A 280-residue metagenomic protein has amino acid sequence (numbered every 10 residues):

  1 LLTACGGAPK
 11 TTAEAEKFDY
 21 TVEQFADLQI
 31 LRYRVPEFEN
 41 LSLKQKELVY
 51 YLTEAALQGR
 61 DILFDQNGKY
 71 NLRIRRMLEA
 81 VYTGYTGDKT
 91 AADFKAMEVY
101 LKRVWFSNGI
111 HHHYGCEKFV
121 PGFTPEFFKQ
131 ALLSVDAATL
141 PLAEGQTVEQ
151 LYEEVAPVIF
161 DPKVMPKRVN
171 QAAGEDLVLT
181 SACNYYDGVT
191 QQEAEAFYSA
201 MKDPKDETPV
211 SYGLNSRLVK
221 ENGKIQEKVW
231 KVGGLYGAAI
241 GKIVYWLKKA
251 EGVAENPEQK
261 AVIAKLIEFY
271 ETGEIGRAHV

Functional and structural regions predicted by a protein language model:
L2-A4: C-terminal motif of bacterial Sec signal peptides marking the signal peptidase cleavage site
G6-P9: Bacterial signal peptide processing site
A15-K228, V232-E255: N-terminal helix-rich structural modules
I243, Q259-I267: Segments forming glycine/polar-rich beta-alpha architectures that bind adenosine-containing cofactors
Y270-G273: A cross-kingdom marker for long, charged
A278-V280: Conserved small/polar residues in nucleotide/adenosyl-binding loops
